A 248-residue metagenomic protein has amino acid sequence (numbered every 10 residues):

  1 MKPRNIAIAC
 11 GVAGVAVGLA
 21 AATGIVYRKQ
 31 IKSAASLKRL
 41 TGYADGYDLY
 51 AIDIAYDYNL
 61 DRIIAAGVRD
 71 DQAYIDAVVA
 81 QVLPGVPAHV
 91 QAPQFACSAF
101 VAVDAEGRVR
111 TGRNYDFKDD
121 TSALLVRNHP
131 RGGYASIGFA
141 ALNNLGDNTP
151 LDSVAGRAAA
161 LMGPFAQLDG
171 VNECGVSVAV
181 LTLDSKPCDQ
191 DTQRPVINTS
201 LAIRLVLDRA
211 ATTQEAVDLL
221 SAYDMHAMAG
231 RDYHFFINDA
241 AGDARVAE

Functional and structural regions predicted by a protein language model:
K2-A211, M225-H226: N-terminal mature-domain region immediately after signal-peptide cleavage in secreted/organellar precursors
T213-D224: Short, well-structured alpha-helical segments that form the helix of a local strand-helix-strand
G230-E248: Extended amphipathic alpha-helical segments with heptad-repeat/coiled-coil character used for oligomerization, fusion
